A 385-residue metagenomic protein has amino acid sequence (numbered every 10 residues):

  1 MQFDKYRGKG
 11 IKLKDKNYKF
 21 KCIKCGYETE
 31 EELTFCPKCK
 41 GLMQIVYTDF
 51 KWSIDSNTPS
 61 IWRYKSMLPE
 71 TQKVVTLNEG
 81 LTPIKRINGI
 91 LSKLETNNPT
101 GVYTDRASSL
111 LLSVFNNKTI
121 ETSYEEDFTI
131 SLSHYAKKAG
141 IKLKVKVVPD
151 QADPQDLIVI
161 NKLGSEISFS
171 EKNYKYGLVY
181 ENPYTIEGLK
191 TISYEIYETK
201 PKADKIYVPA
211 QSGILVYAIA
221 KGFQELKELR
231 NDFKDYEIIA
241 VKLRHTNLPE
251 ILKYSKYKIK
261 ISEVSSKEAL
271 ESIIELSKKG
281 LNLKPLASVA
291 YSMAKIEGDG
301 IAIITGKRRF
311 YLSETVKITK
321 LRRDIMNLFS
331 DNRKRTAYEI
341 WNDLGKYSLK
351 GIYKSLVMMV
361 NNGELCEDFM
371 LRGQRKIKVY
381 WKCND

Functional and structural regions predicted by a protein language model:
M1-Q2, N362: Disordered, low-complexity tails and leader-like regions
Q2-D324, R335-N342, L349-K354, D368-N384: PLP-dependent amino-acid enzyme catalytic core
K279, N332, N362-G363: Alpha-helix C-caps/helix-loop-beta hinges
L328-R333, S355-M358: Short helix-capping/hinge SLiMs at alpha-helix to coil transitions
G345, K354-V357, N361: Residue-level detection of the helix-turn-helix DNA-binding "recognition helix"
V360-M370: A short, conserved structural fragment
